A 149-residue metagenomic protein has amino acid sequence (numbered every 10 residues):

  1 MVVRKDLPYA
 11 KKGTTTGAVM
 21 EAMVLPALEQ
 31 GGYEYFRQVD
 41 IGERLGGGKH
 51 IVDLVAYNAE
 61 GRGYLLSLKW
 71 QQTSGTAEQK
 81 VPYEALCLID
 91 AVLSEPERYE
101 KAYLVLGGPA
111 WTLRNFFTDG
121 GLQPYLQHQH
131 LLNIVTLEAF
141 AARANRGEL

Functional and structural regions predicted by a protein language model:
M1-G42: Acidic-basic catalytic patches of nuclease active cores, encompassing PD-(D/E)XK and other metal-cofactor nuclease
T15, V19, M23, K49 (+2 more regions): Short, well-structured alpha-helical interface segments that form or flank functional binding sites
V39, N58, W70-Q72: Short, flexible loop/turn elements at secondary-structure junctions
V39-G42, L106-G107, T136-A139: Acidic carboxylate-rich catalytic motifs and surrounding loops in phosphoryl-/glycosyl-chemistry enzymes
D40-R44, G48-D53: Amphipathic, interaction-prone secondary-structure segments
H50-L66: Active-site beta-strand-loop-beta-strand hairpin of nuclease catalytic cores that positions key catalytic residues
G63, W70-P124: Catalytic cores of nucleic-acid endonucleases
D119-L149: Non-catalytic C-terminal interaction segments of nucleic acid-processing enzymes
